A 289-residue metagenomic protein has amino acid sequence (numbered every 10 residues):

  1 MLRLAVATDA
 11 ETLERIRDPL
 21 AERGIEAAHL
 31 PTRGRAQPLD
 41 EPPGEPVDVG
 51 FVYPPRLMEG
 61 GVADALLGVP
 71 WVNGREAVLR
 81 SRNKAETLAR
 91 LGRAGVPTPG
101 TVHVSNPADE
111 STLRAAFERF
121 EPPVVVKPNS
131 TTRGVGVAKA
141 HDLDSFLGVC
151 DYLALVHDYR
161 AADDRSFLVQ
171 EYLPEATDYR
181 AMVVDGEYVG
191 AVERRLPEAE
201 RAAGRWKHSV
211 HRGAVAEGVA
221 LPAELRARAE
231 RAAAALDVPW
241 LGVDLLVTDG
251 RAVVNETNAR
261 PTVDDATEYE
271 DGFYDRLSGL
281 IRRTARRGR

Functional and structural regions predicted by a protein language model:
R3-H103: Conserved N-proximal alpha/beta basic substrate-recognition cap immediately N-terminal to, or forming the N-lobe
G68, R80-F167: Active-site nucleotide/adenylate-binding loops and adjacent lid/helix of ATP-dependent enzymes
V124, E187-G190, V253-E256: Protein kinase-like catalytic core scaffold
N129, Y172-L173, M182, D244-L246 (+1 more regions): Anionic group-transfer/hydrolysis microenvironments
V135, T177-Y179, G250-N255: Change "...and in nucleic-acid phosphodiester-cleaving endonucleases..." to "...and in nucleic-acid processing enzymes
A140-R228, A232: Phosphate-binding site of ATP-dependent enzymes
A203-R251, R276-G288: A long amphipathic alpha-helix within ATP-dependent nucleotide-binding catalytic cores
N258-E268: Glycine-rich phosphate/pyrophosphate-binding beta-alpha loops
